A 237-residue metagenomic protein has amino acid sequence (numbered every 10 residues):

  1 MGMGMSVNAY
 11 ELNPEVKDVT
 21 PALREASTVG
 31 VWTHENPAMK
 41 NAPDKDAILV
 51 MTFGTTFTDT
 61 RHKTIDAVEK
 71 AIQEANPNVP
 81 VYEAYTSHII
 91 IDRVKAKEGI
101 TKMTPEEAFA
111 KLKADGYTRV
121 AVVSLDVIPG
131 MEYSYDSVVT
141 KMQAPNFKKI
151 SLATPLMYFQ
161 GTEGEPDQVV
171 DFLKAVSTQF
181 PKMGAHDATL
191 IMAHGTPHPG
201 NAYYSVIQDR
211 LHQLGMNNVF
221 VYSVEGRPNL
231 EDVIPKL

Functional and structural regions predicted by a protein language model:
M1-S6: Sec-dependent N-terminal signal peptides of Gram-positive bacterial secreted proteins and lipoproteins
V7-L237: Extended amphipathic ligand-handling, pore-lining, and cofactor/metal-binding catalytic surfaces
